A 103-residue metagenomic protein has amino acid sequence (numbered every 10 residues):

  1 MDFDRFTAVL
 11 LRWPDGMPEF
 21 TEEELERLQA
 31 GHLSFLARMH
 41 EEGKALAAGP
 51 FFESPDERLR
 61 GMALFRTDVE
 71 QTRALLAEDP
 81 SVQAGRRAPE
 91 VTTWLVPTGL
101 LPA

Functional and structural regions predicted by a protein language model:
M1-A103: Conserved, structured core segments of small domains
